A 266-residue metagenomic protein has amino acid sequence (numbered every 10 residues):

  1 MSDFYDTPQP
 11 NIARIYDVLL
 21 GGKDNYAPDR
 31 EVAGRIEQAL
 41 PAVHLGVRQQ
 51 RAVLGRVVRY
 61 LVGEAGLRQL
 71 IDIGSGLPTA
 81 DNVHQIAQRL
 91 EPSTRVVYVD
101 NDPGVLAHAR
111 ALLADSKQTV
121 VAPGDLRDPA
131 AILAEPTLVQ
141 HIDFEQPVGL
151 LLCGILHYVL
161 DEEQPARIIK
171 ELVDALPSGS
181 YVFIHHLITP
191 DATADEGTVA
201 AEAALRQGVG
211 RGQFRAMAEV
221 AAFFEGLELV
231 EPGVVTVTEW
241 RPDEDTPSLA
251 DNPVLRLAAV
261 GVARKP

Functional and structural regions predicted by a protein language model:
M1-G124, D128-A130, A134-H141, L257: Rossmann-like AdoMet
Y16, E228-R241: Conserved S-adenosyl-L-methionine
A114, P177, E225: Short conserved AdoMet
L126-R127, P136-A166: A short SAM/SAH-binding and catalytic strip from SAM-dependent methyltransferases
V148-L152, I168-I169, A175-L187: Conserved beta-strand signature within the Rossmann-like core of class I S-adenosyl-L-methionine
A194-G210: Short, glycine-/aromatic-enriched active-site segment of Class I SAM-dependent methyltransferases
G210-V234: Short alpha-helix
G233, W240-P266: Core SAM-dependent methyltransferase catalytic element
